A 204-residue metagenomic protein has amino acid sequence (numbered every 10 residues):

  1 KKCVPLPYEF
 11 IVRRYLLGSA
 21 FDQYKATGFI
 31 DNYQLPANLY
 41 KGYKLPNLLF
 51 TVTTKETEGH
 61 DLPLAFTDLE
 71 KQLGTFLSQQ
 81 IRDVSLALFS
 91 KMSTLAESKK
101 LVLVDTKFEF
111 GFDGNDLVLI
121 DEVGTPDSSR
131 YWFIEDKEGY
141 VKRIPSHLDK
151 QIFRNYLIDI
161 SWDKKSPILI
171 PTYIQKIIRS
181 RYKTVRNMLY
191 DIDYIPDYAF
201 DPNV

Functional and structural regions predicted by a protein language model:
K1-T53, W162-V204: Active-site loop/lid in soluble adenylation, ligation, and acyl-transfer enzymes
K44-T75: A short mid-domain helix/strand-loop element embedded in enzyme catalytic domains that forms or borders the active-site
L73-V104: A long amphipathic alpha-helix within ATP-dependent nucleotide-binding catalytic cores
I81, L101-V104, F108-L117, Q175 (+1 more regions): Positively charged, low-complexity, intrinsically disordered RNA-binding extensions
S93, R154, K183-T184: Short glycine-/small-residue-rich flexible loop motifs, especially phosphate/cofactor-binding loops
F108-H147: Catalytic activation segment of kinase domains across protein kinase-like and atypical kinase folds
H147-L169: A hydrophobic, small-residue-rich beta->alpha segment in the mid-to-C-terminal subdomain of diverse proteins
